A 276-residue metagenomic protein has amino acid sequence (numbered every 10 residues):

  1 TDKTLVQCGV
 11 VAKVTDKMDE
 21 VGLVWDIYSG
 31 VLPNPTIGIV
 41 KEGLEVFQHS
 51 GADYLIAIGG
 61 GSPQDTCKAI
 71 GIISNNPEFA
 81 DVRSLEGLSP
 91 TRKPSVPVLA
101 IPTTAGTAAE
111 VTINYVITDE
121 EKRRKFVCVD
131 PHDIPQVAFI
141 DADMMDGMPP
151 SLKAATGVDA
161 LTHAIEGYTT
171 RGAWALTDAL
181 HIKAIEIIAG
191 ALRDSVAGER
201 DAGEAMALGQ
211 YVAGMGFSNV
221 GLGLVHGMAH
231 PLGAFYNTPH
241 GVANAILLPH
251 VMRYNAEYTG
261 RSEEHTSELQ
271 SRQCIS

Functional and structural regions predicted by a protein language model:
T1-Y54: ATP/NTP phosphate-donor binding region
D16, E45, I72, N76 (+3 more regions): Short, well-ordered alpha-helices that flank and scaffold nucleotide-derived cofactor binding pockets
G38-I140: Glycine/threonine-rich beta-strand-loop-alpha-helix active-site module that forms ligand/phosphate-binding
G43, T66-I70, A164-I165, I188-A191 (+4 more regions): Buried hydrophobic packing segments
G106, Y211-N244: Glycine-rich phosphate/pyrophosphate-binding beta-alpha loops
N114-V220: Carboxylate- and glycine-rich phosphate/diphosphate-binding segment that chelates Mg2+/Mn2+
F235-E263, S267, S276: Gly/Pro-rich interdomain helix-loop hinge
